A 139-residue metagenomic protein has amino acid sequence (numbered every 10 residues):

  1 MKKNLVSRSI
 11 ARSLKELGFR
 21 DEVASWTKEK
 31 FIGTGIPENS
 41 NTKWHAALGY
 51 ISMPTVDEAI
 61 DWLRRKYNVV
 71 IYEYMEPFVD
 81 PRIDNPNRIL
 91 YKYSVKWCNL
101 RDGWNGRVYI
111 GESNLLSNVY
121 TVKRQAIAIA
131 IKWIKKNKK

Functional and structural regions predicted by a protein language model:
M1-K139: Glycine-rich anion-binding surface patch
